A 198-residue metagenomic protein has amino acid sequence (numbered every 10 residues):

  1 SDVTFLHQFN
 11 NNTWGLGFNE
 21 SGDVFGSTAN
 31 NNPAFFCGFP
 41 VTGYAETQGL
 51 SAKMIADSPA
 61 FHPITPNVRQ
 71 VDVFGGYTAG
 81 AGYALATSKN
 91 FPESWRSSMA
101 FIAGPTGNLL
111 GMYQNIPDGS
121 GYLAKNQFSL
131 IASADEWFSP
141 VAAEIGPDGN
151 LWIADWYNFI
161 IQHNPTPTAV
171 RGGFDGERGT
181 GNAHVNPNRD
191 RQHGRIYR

Functional and structural regions predicted by a protein language model:
S1-R198: Beta-propeller domains with acidic blade repeats across secreted/periplasmic ectodomains and cytosolic WD/CNH propellers
